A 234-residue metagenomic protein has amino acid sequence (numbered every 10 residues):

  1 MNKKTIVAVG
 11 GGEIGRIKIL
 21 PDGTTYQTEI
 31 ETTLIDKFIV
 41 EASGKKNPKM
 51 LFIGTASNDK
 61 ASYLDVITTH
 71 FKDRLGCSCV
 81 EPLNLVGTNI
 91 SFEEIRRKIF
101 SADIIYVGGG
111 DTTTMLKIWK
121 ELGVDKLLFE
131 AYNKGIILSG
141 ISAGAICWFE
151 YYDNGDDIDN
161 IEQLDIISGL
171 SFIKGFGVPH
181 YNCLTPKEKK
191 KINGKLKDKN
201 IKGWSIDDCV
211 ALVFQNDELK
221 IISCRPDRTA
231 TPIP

Functional and structural regions predicted by a protein language model:
M1-K46, T55-S57, A61-D65, D73 (+1 more regions): C-terminal and late-domain segments of enzyme folds
T5, K49, D103-I104: Structural motif
A8, I104-G108, S139-G140, G177-V178: Structural motif
G15, T113-T114, A145-W148, L212: Short gly/pro/ser/thr-enriched loop/turn and capping motifs at secondary-structure boundaries
D36-E41, T68, S91-R97: Short, charged beta->alpha transition segments
T68-C79: Short helix-loop-beta junction
V80, L85-I137: Flexible gly/pro-rich beta->alpha loop and the following alpha-helix that scaffold active-site loops
L116-K120, V124-C183: Class I SAM-dependent methyltransferase SAM-binding "motif I" and its flanking Rossmann-like core
